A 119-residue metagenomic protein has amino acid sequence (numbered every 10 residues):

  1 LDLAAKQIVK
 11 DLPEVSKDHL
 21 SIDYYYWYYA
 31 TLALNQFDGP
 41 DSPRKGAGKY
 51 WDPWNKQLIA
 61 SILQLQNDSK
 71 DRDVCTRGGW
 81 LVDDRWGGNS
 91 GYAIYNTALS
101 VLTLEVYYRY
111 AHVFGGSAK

Functional and structural regions predicted by a protein language model:
L1-A60, Q64, D68-G116: An alpha-helical repeat/solenoid feature that recognizes helix-turn-helix modules
